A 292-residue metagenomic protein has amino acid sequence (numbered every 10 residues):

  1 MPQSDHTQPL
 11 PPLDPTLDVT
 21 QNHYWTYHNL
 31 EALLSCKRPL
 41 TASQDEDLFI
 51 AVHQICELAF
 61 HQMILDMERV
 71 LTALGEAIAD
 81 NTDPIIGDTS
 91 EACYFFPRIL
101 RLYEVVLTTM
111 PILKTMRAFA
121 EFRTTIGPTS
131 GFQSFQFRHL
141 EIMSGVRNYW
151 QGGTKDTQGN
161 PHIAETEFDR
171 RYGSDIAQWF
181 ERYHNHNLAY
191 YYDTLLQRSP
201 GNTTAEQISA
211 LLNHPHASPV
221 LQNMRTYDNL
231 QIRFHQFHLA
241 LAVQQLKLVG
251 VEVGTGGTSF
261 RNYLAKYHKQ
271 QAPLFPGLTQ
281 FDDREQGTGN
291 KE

Functional and structural regions predicted by a protein language model:
P2-D283: Surface-exposed peri-terminal alpha-helical interaction modules
D283-E292: Short, C-terminally biased terminal segments at protein or domain edges
